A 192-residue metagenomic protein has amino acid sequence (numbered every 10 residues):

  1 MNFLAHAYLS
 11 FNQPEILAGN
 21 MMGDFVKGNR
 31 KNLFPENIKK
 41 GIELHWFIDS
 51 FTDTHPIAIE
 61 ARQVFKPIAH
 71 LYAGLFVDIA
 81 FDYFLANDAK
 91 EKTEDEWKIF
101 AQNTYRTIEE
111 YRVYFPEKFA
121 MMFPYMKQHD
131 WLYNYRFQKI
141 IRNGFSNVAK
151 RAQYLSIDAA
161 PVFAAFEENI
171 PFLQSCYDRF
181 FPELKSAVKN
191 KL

Functional and structural regions predicted by a protein language model:
M1-L192: N-terminal leader/auxiliary helical segments
